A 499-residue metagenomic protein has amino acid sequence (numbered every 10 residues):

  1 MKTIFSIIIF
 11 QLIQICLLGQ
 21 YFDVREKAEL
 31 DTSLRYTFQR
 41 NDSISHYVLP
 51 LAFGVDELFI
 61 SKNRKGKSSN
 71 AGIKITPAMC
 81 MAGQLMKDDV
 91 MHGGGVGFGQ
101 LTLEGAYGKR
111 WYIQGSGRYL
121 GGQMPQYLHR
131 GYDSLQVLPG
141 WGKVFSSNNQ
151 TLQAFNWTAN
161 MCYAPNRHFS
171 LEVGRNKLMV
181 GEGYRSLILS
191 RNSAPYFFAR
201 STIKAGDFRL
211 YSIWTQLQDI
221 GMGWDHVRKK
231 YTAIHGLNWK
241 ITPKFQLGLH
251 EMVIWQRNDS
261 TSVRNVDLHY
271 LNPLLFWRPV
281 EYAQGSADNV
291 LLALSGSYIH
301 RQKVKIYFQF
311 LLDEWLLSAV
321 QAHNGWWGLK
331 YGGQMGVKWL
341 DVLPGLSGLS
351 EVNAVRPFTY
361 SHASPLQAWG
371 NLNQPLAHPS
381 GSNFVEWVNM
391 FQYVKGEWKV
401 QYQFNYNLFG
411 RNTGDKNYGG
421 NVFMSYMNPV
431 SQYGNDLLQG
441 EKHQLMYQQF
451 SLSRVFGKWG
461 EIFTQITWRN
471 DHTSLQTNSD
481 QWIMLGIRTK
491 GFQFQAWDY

Functional and structural regions predicted by a protein language model:
M1-D23: Bacterial Sec-dependent N-terminal signal peptides
L12-I15, L51, G140, L274: Generic low-complexity segments that are intrinsically disordered, proline-rich and/or Lys/Arg-biased
G19, A154, F245-V253, N258-Y499: Exposed, low-structure sequence patches enriched in small/polar residues
Y21-Q246, E251-D259, A322-H362, L366-N383 (+1 more regions): Outer-membrane beta-barrel channel domains
